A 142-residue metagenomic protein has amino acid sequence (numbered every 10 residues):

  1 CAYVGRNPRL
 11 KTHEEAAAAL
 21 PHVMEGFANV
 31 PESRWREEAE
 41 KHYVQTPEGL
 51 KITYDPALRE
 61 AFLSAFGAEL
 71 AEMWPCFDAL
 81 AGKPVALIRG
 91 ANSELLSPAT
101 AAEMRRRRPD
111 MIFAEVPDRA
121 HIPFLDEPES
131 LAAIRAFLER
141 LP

Functional and structural regions predicted by a protein language model:
C1-E15: Flexible "cap/lid" loop of the alpha/beta hydrolase fold
L10, E94-L95, L125: A short, basic/aromatic alpha-helical/loop segment that forms part of the nucleotidyl-sugar donor-binding site
H13-P21, R36: An amphipathic alpha-helix signature
G26-K41: Acidic/histidine metal-binding catalytic segments
Y43-R106, E115: Conserved serine/cysteine hydrolase catalytic core
D110-I112: Conserved beta-strand segments of alpha/beta enzyme cores
V116-L131: Catalytic histidine-centered segment of alpha/beta-hydrolase-like enzymes
A133-L141: C-terminal alpha-helix
